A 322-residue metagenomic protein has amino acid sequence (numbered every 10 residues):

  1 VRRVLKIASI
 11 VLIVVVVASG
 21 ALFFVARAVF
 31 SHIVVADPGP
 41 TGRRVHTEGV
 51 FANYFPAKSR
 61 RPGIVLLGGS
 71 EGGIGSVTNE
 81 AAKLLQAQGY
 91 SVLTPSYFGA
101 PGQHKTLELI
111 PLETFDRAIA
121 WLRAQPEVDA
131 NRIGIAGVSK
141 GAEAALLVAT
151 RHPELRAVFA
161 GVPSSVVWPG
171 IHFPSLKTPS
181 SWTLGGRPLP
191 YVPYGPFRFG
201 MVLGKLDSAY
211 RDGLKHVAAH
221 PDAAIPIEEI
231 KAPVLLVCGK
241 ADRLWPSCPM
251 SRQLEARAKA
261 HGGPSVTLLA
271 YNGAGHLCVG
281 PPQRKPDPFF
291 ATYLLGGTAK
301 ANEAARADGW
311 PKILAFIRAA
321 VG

Functional and structural regions predicted by a protein language model:
L22-P62: N-terminal cap/lid segment of alpha/beta-hydrolase-fold proteins
A28-V34, L147-D212: Hydrolase active-site cap/lid region
R60-R61, L66-H104, R243-S247: Short substrate-entry loop that stabilizes the transition state in hydrolases
T106-P126, L147, P311: Alpha/beta-hydrolase active-site loop
E127-S139: Alpha/beta-hydrolase fold nucleophile elbow
G137-L147: Glycine-rich nucleophile elbow surrounding the catalytic serine of serine-hydrolase chemistry
I230, L236-C238, D242: Short beta-strand/loop motif that positions the catalytic acidic residue of the alpha/beta-hydrolase fold
V237, P249-R252, H261-G322: C-terminal catalytic histidine-bearing segment of alpha/beta-hydrolase fold enzymes
